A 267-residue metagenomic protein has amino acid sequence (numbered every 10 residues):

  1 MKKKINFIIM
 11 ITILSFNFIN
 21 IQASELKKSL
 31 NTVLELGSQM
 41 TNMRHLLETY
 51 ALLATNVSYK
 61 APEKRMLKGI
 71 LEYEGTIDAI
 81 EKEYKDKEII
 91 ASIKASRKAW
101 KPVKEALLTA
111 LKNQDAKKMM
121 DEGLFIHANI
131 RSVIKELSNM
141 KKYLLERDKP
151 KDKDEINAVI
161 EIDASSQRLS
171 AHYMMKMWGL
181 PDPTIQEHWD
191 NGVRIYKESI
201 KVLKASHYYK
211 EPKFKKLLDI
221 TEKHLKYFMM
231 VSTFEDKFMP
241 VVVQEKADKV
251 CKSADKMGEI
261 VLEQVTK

Functional and structural regions predicted by a protein language model:
K2-A23: Classical Sec-dependent N-terminal signal peptides that target proteins to the secretory pathway
S24-L30, T55, K118-M120, L124 (+2 more regions): Intrinsic disorder/low-complexity detector
K27-S58, V103, P150-P181, K226-Y227 (+1 more regions): N-terminal extracytoplasmic segments of bacterial inner-membrane proteins
Y50-L53, P62, M66, I185-G192: ER-lumen resident redox/N-glycosylation machinery signature
E63-L124, N129-S132, E136, V193-F238 (+2 more regions): Heptad-repeat alpha-helical coiled-coil/4-helix-bundle sensor or tether segments in soluble regions
E122-P212: Extended amphipathic alpha-helical interaction segments
